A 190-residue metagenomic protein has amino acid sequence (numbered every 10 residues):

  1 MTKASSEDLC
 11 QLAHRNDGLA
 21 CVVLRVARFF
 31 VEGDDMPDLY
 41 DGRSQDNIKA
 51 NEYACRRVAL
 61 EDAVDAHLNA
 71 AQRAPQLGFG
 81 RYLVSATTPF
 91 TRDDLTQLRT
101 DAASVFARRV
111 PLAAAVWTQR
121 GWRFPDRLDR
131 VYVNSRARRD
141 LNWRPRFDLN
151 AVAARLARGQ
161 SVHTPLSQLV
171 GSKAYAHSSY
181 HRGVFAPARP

Functional and structural regions predicted by a protein language model:
M1-C21: Active-site Tyr-X1-5-Lys
N16, F29-N51, A103-T118: A short C-terminal helix-loop "cap" of Rossmann-like NAD(P)-dependent dehydrogenase/epimerase domains
E32, P37-I48, E52-L83, T87-P89: Alpha-helical substrate-binding/gating segment
Y53-L60, D126, R130, P145: Aromatic-acidic/polar surface patches that form glycan- and anion
E61-V64, S135, R146, N150: Residues in well-ordered alpha-helical elements
V64-D129, N134, R139-D140, H163-Q168 (+2 more regions): Mid/C-terminal beta-alpha module of Rossmann-like enzyme folds, strongest in SDR-family dehydrogenases/epimerases
G121-D126, D148-G159: Short linear loop/turn motifs
